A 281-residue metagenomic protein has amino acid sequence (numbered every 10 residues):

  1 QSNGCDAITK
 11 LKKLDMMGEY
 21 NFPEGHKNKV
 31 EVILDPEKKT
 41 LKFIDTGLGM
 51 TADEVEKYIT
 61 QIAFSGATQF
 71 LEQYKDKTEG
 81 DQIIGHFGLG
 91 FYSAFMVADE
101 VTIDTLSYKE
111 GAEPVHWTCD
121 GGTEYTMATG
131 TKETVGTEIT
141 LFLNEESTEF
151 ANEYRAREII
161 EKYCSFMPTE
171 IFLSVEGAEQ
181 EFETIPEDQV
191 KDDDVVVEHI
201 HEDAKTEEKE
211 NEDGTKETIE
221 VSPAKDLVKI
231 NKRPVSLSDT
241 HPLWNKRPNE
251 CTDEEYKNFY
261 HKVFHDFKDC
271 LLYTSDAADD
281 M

Functional and structural regions predicted by a protein language model:
Q1-E145, E149-F150, E158, S165 (+2 more regions): GHKL (Bergerat-fold) ATPase N-terminal catalytic module, capturing the glycine-rich phosphate-binding loop and acidic
I83-G85, D99, D104-M127, T131-L272: Glycine/threonine-rich ATP-lid/beta-loop region of ATP-binding domains
Y273-A278: Conserved small/polar residues in nucleotide/adenosyl-binding loops
